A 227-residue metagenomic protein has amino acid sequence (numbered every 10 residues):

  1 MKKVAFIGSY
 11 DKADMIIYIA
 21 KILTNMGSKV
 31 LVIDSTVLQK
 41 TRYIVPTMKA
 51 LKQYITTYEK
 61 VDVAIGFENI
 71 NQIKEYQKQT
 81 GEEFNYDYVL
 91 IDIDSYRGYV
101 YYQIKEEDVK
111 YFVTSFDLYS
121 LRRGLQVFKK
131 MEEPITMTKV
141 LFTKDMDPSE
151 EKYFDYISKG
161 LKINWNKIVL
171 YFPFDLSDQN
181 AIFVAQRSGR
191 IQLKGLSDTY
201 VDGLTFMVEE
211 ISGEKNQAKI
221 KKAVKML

Functional and structural regions predicted by a protein language model:
K2-D14, K21, K29-Y88, D94-R97: P-loop/Walker-type NTP enzyme "switch/lid" segment
F6-G8, I33-D34, V89-I93, K110-F116 (+1 more regions): Conserved beta-strand segments of the P-loop GTPase G domain that flank and frequently precede/overlap
A20, T24, I104, E132: Gly/Ala-rich phosphate-binding loop of Rossmann-like dinucleotide-binding domains, activating on the conserved
S35-K40, L141-P148, L176: Short beta-alpha junction loops
F84, G98-L118: Inter-motif core of Ras-like GTPase G domains
R123-P134: Conserved C-terminal guanine-recognition region of P-loop GTPase G domains, centered on the G4
D145-V201: Beta-strand-loop-alpha "switch" segments that mediate conformational coupling across diverse proteins
V184-L227: NTP-binding/hydrolysis catalytic cores, primarily Walker-type P-loop NTPases
